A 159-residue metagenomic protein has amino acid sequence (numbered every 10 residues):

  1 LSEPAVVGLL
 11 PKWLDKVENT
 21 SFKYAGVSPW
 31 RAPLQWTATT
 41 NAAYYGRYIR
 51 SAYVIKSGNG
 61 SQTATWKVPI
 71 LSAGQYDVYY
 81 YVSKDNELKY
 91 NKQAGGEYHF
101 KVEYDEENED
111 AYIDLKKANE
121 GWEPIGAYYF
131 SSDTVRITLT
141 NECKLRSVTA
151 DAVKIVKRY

Functional and structural regions predicted by a protein language model:
L1-Y159: Extracytoplasmic
